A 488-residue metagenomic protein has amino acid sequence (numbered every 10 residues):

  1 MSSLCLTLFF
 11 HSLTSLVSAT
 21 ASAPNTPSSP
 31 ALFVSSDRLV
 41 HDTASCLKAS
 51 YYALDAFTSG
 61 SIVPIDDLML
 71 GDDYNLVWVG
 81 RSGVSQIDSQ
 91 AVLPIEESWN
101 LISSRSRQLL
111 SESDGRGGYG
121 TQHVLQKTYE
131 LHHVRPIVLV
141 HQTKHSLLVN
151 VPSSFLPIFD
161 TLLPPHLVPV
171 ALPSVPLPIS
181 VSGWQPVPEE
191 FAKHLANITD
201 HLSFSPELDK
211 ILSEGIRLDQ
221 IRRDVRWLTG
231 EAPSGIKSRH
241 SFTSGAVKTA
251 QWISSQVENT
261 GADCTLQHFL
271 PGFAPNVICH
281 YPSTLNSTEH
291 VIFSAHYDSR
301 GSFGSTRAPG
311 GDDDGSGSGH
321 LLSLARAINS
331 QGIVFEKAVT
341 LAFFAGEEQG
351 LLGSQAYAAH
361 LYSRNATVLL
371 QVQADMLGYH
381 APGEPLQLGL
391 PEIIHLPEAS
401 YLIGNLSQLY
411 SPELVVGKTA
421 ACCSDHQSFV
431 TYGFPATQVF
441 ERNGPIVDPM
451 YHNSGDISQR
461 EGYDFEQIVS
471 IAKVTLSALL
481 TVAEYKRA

Functional and structural regions predicted by a protein language model:
M1-S22: Fungal secretory targeting signals
P27-S28, L32, A56, I198-S244 (+1 more regions): N-terminal capping segment at the start of a domain
L39, L68, S234-I236, D263 (+11 more regions): Solvent-exposed loop/turn segments at secondary-structure junctions within structured extracellular/periplasmic domains
A53-F57, G80, H132-R135, R223 (+1 more regions): A non-catalytic alpha/beta surface segment that caps or lines the substrate-entry region of metallo-dependent hydrolase
G83-G215: Non-catalytic propeptide/linker segments at domain boundaries
P206-I216, A232-G245, D263-F269, G304-D314 (+5 more regions): Second-shell loop/turn segments in exported
R307-E398, L402, H426: Acidic/histidine-rich catalytic neighborhood of metal-dependent amide-processing enzymes
Y379-A488: Active-site-adjacent substrate-binding region of metalloamidase/peptidase-like peptide-processing proteins
